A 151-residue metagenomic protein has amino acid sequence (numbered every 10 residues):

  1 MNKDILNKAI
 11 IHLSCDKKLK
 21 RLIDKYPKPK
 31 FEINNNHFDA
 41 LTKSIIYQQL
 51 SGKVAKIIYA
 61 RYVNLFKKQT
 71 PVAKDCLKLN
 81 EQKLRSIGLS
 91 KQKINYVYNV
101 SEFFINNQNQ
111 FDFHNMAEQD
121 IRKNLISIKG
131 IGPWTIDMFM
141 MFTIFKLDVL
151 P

Functional and structural regions predicted by a protein language model:
M1-I33: Intrinsically disordered, low-complexity, charged terminal extensions of DNA damage-control enzymes
N2-K3, I45, F103: An N-terminal domain-start capping segment
L13, K91-Y98, P133, P151: Alpha-helix N-cap/helix-start motif at coil-to-helix transitions, marked by capping-box chemistry
K18-L22, L50-S51, A55-S127: Alpha-helical ds-nucleic-acid-binding substructure associated with the helix-hairpin-helix region of base-excision DNA
N35, D39, H114, V149: Residue-level marker of regulatory loop/turn positions in helix-turn-helix DNA-binding domains and in histidine
N35-Q49: Alpha-helical scaffold segments that form or flank carboxylate-/histidine-based iron centers
Y47, S51, M141-I144: Amphipathic alpha-helical core segments of compact helical bundles
A117-P151: Catalytic DNA-binding helix-loop module of base-excision-repair DNA glycosylases/AP lyases
